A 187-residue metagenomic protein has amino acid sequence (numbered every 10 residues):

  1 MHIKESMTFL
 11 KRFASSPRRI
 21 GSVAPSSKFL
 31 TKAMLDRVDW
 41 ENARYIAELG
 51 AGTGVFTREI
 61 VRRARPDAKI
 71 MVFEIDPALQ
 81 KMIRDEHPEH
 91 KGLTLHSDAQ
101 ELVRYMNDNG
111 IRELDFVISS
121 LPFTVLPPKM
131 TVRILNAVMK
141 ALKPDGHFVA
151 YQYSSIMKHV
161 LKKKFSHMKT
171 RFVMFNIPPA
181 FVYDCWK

Functional and structural regions predicted by a protein language model:
H2-E41: Class I SAM-dependent methyltransferase Rossmann-like catalytic core, especially the SAM/SAH-binding loop
A43-G52: Conserved class I S-adenosyl-L-methionine
T53-P66: Conserved SAM-binding loop of SAM-dependent methyltransferases across substrates and taxa, primarily the Class I
K69-E74: Conserved SAM-binding motif I beta-strand of class I
L79-N109: S-adenosyl-L-methionine
V132-P144: A short glycine-rich, Lys/Arg-flanked "PGG" loop and its adjoining helix->strand segment in the class I
P144-Q152: Conserved beta-strand signature within the Rossmann-like core of class I S-adenosyl-L-methionine
F172-K187: Core SAM-dependent methyltransferase catalytic element
